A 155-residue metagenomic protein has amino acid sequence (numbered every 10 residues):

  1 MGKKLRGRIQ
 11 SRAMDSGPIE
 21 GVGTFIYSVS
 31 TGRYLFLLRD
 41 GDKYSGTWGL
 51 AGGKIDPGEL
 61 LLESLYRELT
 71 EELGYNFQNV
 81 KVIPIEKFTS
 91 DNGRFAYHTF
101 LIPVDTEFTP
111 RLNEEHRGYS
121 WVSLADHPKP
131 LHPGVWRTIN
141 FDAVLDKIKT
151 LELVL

Functional and structural regions predicted by a protein language model:
M1-Y27: Acidic, metal-coordinating catalytic segment for phosphate/diphosphate chemistry, firing primarily on the Nudix
E20-V22, G32, Y97-H98, R117: Change "...and in nucleic-acid phosphodiester-cleaving endonucleases..." to "...and in nucleic-acid processing enzymes
G32-E71: Conserved Nudix-box catalytic region and its N-terminal flanking loop in Nudix hydrolases and closely related
N76-E86: A short coil-to-beta-strand element that immediately follows conserved catalytic motifs
E86-P110, R117-D126, N140, V144: Active-site-adjacent beta-strand/loop module that shapes the phosphate/pyrophosphate-binding cleft
T109-E114, P130-G134: Short, charged, solvent-exposed linker or helix-capping segments at domain edges/interfaces that act as flexible hinges
G134-L155: Charged phosphate-binding loop/patch that engages nucleotide di/tri-phosphates or the phosphate backbone of nucleic
